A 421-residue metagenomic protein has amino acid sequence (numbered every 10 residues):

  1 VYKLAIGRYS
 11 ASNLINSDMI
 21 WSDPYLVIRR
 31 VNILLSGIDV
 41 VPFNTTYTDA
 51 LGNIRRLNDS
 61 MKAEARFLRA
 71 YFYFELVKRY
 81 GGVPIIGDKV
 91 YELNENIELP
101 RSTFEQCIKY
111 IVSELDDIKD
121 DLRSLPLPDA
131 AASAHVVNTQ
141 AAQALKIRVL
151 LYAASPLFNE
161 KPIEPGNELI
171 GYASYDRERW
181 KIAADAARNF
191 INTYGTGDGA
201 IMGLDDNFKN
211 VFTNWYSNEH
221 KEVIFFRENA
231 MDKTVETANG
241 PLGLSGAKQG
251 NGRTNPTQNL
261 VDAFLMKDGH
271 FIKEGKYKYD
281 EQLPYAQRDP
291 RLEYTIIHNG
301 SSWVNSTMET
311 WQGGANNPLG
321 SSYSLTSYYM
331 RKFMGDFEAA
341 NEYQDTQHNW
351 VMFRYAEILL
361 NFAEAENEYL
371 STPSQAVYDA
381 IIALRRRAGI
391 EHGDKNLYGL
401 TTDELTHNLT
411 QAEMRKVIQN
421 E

Functional and structural regions predicted by a protein language model:
V1-Y2, K62, G81-V83, I108 (+2 more regions): An aromatic- and glycine-enriched ligand-binding surface/loop that stacks and positions planar moieties
Y2-Y80, N94-A134, E281, A286 (+7 more regions): Conserved, well-structured interaction surfaces
F43-Y47, G82-K89, D121-A130, D198-N207 (+2 more regions): Glycine- and aromatic-rich loop/turn segments at beta-sheet edges
V77-K89, F158, S371-L384: Short, well-structured active-site flanking segments
L99-E114, L384-E421: Conserved catalytic neighborhood of penicillin-recognizing serine enzymes
N207-D232, Y328-R331, G335-F337, G399-V417: Carbohydrate-binding/catalytic loop surfaces
A356-F362, T372-T401: Active/binding-pocket-proximal capping segment
